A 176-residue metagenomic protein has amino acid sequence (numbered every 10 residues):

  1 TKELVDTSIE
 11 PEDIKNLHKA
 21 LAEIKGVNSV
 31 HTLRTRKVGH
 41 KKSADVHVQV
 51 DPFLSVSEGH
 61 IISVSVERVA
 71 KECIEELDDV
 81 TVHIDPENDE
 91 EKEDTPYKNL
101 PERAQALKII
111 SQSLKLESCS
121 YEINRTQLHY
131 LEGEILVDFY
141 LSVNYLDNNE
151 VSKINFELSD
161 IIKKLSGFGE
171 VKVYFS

Functional and structural regions predicted by a protein language model:
T1-S176: Alpha-helical transmembrane segments and adjacent TM-loop junctions that form the membrane-embedded core of multi-pass
